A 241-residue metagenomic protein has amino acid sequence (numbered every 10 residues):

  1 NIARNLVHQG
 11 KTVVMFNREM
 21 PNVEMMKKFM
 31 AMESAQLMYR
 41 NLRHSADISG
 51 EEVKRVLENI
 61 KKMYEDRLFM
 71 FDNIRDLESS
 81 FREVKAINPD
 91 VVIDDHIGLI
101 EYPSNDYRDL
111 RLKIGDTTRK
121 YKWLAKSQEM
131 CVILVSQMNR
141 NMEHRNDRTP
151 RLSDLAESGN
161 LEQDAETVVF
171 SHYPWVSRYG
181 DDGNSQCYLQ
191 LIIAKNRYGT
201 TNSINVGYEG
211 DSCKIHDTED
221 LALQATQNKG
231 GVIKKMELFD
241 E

Functional and structural regions predicted by a protein language model:
I2: N-terminal cationic and glycine-rich segments that engage phosphates or anionic surfaces
N5-N88, Y102, I204-V206: Cytosolic-facing regulatory segments adjacent to core modules
M15, I93-D94, E129-Q137: Structural recognition of the conserved hydrophobic beta-strand(s) that form the central parallel beta-sheet of P-loop
R18, I97, Q137-M138, Y173-P174: Short, ordered loop/turn segments at secondary-structure junctions
P21-M25, S49-E52, N73-S80, L110-K120 (+2 more regions): Helical mechanochemical/support elements of P-loop NTPase systems and associated helical scaffolds
A35, N41, D47, K61-K62 (+3 more regions): C-terminal regions of RecA-like/P-loop NTPase motor modules
L42-D47, F69, Y102-G115, H144-S153: Flexible beta-alpha connector loops of hexameric P-loop NTPases
R67-S127: Phosphate-binding/switch loop-helix module in NTP-utilizing enzymes
